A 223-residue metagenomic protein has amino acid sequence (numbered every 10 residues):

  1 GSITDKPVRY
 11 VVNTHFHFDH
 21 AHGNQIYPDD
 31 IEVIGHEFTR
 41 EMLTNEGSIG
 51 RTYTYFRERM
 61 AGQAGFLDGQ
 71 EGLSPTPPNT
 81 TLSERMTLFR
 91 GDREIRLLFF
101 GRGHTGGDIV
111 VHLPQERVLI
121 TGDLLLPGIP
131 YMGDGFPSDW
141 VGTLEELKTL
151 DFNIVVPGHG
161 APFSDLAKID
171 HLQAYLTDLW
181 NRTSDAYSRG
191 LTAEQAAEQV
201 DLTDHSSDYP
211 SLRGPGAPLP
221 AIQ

Functional and structural regions predicted by a protein language model:
G1-N79, S83, T87, N181: Active-site HxH/HxHxD metal-binding segment of metal-dependent hydrolases
K6-R9, D92, I129-P130: Short, basic, glycine/proline-bearing loop/turn elements
V11-V12, V156-P157, Q199: Beta-strand segments within the central parallel beta-sheet cores of soluble alpha/beta enzyme folds
H17-H20, H36, P75, V118 (+4 more regions): Solvent-exposed, acidic/flexible segments
N24, R40, G50-T54, Q63-A64 (+7 more regions): Extracytoplasmic/secreted envelope proteins and their assembly/folding machinery, especially bacterial periplasmic
M42-L43, F89, T105-G107, H205-S207: Short, solvent-exposed loop/turn elements at domain surfaces
T87, E94-D178, R182-D185: Metallo-beta-lactamase
T149-D151, F163-Q223: Accessory terminal helices/loops
